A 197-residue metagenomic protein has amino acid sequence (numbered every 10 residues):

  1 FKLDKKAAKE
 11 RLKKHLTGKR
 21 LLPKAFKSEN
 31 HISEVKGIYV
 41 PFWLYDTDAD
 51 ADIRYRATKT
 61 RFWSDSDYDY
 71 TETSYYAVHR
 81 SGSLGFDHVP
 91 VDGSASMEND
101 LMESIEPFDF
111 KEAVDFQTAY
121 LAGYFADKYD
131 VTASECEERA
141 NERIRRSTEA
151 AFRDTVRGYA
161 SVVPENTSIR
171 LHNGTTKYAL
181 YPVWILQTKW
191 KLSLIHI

Functional and structural regions predicted by a protein language model:
F1-L194: Charged, low-complexity helical/coil segments in non-catalytic cytosolic or luminal regions
